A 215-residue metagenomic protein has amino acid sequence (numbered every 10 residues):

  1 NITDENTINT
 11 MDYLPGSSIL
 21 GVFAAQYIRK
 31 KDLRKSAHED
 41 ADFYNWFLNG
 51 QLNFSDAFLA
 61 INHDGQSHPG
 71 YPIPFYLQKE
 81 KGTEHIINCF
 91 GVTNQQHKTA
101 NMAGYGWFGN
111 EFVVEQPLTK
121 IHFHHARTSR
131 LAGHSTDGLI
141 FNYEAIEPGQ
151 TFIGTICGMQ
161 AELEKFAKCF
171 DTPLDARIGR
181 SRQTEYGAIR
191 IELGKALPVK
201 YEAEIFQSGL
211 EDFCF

Functional and structural regions predicted by a protein language model:
N1-F215: Conserved active-site/ligand-binding neighborhood in enzyme cores
